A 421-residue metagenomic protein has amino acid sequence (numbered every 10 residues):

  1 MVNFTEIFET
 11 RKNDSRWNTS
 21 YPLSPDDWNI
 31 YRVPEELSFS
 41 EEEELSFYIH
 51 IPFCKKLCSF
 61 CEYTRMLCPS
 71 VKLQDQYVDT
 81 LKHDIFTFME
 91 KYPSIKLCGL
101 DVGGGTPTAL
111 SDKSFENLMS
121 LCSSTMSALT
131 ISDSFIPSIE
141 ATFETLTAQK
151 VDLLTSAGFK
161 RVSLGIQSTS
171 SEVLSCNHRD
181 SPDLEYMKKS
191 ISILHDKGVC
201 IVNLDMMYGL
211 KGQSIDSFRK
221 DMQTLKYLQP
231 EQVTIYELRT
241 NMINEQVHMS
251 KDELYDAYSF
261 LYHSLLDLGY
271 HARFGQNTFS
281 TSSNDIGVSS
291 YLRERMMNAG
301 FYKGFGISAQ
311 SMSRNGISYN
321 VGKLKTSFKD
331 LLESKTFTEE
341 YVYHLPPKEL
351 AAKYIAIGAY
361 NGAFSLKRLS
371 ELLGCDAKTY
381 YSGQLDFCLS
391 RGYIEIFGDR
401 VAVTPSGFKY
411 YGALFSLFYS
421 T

Functional and structural regions predicted by a protein language model:
M1-S46, K56: Flexible, acidic/Gly-rich N-terminal and inter-domain linker regions that tether and position cofactor-handling modules
L37, E44, C68-M89, C98-C375: C-terminal scaffold of the Radical SAM
H50-R65: Local cysteine-cluster metal-coordination motifs and their immediate loop/turn environment, predominantly Fe-S cluster
F279, G398-V401: Short, Lys/Arg-rich nucleic-acid/phosphate-binding segment
C375-F387: Short amphipathic alpha-helical interaction segments
L389-D399: A short, conserved structural fragment
V401-F408: Basic, amphipathic "hinge/linker" alpha-helix immediately C-terminal to the N-terminal HTH DNA-binding motif
F408-T421: Short, amphipathic alpha-helical interaction segments positioned at domain boundaries
